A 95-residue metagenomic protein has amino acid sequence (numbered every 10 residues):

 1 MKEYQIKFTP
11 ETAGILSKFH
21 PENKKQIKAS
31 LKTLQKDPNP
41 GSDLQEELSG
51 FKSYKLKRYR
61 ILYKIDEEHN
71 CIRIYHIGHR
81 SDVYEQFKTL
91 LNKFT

Functional and structural regions predicted by a protein language model:
M1, N39, D43, G78: Residue-level signal for pocket-adjacent positions within structured domains
M1-K25, S30: Arg/Lys-rich, positively charged N-terminal/basic patches that mediate binding to nucleic acids
K2-Q5, I65-T95: Enriched for short, Lys/Arg-rich terminal
I15, S30-T33, S53, R73 (+1 more regions): Residue-level recognition of specific faces of alpha-helices
S30-K55: A short, surface-exposed loop/turn module that caps and links secondary-structure elements
L56-R58, E67: A generic beta-sheet turn/junction motif
